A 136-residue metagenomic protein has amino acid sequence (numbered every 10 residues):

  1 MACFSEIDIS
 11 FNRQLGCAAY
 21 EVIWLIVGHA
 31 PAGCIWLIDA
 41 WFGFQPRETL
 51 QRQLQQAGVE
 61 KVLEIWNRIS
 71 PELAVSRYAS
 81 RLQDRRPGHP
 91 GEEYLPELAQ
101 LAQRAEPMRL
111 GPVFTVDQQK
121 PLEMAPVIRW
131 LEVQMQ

Functional and structural regions predicted by a protein language model:
M1, G43-Q45, R68-A74, K120-L122: Conserved nucleotide-binding/hydrolysis micro-motifs of P-loop NTPases
M1-P31: Conserved substrate/cofactor phosphate-moiety recognition/catalytic segment in nucleotide-dependent phosphotransferases
G28-P31, Q56-E60, E106-M108: Conserved catalytic network of the ASCE P-loop NTPase/AAA+ motor domain
G33-L37: Loop/turn-to-beta-strand initiation segments
Q45-E60: Short, electropositive alpha-helical surface patch
A57-A79: Conserved phosphate-donor/acceptor-positioning beta-strand/loop module used by diverse small-molecule
Q83-V127: Small-molecule kinase domains that catalyze NTP-dependent phosphoryl transfer to phosphate-bearing small molecules
P126-Q136: C-terminal accessory "lid"/substrate-recognition subdomains
